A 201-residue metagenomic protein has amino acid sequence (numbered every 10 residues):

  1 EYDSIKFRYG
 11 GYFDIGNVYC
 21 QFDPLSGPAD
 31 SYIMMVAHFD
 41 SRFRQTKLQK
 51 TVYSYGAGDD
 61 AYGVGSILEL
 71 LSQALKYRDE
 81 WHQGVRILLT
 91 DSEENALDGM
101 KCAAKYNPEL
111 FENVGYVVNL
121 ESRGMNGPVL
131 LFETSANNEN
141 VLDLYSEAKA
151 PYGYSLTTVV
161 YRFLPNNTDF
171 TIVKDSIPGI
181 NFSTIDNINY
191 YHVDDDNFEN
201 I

Functional and structural regions predicted by a protein language model:
E1-I201: Soluble extramembrane regions of membrane proteins in the secretory/endomembrane system
